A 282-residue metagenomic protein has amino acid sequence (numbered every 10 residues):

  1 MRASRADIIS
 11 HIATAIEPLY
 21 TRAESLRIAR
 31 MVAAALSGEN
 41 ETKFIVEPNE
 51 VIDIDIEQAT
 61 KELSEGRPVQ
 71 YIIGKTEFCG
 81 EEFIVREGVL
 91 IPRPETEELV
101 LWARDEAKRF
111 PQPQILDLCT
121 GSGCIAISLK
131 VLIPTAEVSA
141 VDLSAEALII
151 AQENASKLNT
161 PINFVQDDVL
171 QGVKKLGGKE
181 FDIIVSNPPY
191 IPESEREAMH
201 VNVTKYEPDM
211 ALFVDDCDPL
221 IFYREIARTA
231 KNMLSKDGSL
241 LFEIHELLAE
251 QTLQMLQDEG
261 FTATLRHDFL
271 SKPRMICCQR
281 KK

Functional and structural regions predicted by a protein language model:
M1-I73: N-terminal auxiliary segments of SAM/dcSAM-dependent transferases
E39, R67-P68, I73, F78 (+5 more regions): Residue-level signal for pocket-adjacent positions within structured domains
N49-I54, D105-Q114, T135, G172-K179: Short, glycine- and charge-enriched coil/turn segments that flank and shape catalytic ligand pockets
I52, P92-E95, F222: An acidic site on a long C-lobe helix of protein kinase domains
Q58-P134, V138-E153, Q166, C277: SAM-dependent Rossmann-like transferase core, predominantly class I methyltransferases with a strong bias toward
T135-A136, V141-K281: S-adenosylmethionine
